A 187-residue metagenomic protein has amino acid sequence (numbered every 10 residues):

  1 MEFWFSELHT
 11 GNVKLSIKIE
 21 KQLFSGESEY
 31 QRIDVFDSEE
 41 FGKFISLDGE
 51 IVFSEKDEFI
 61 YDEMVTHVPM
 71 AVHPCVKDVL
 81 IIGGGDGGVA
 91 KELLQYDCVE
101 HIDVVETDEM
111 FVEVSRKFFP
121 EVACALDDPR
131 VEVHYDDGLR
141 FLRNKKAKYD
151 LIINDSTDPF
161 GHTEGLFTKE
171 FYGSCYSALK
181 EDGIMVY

Functional and structural regions predicted by a protein language model:
M1-F44: N-terminal auxiliary segments of SAM/dcSAM-dependent transferases
E2-W4, F53-Y187: The AdoMet/dcAdoMet-binding core of the Class I SAM-like
D48-G49: Short strand-turn-strand beta-turns centered on an Asx-Gly dipeptide
